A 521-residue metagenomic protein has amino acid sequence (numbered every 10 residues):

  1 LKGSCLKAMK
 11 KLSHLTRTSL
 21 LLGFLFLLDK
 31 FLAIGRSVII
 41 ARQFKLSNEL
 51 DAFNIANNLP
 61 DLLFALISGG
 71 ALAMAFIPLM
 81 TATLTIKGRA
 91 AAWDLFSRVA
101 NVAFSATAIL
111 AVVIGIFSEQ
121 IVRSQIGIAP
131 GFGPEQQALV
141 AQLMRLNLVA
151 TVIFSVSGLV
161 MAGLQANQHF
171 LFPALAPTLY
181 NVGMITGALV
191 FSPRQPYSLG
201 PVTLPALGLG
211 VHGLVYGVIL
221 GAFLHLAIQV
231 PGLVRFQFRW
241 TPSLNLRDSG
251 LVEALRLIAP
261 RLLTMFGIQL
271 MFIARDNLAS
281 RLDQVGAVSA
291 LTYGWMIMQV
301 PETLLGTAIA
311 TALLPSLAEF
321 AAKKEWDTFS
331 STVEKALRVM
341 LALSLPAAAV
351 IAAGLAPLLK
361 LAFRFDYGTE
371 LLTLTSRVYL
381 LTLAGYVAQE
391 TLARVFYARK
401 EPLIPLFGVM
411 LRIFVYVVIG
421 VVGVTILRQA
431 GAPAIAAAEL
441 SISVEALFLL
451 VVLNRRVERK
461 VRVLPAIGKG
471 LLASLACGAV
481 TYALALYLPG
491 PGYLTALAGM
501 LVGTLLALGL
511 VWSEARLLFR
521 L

Functional and structural regions predicted by a protein language model:
C5-L521: Membrane-embedded alpha-helical bundles of multi-pass transporters/translocases, especially carrier/permease families
